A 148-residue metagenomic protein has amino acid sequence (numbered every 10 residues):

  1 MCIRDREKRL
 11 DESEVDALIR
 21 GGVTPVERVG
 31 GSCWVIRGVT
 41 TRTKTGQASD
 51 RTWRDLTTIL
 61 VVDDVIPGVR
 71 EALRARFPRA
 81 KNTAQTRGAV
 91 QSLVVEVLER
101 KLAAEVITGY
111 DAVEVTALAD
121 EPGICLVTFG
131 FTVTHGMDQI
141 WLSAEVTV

Functional and structural regions predicted by a protein language model:
R4-T86, T132-V148: Long, contiguous, structured domain-core segments that constitute the functional module of a protein
E7-K8, V15-L18, V95, T108-A112 (+1 more regions): Short amphipathic alpha-helical surface micro-motifs
V26, A104-V148: Acidic, glycine-rich, low-complexity linker/loop segments at the periphery of domains that act as short
I66-E114: Extended, compositionally biased non-globular segments
